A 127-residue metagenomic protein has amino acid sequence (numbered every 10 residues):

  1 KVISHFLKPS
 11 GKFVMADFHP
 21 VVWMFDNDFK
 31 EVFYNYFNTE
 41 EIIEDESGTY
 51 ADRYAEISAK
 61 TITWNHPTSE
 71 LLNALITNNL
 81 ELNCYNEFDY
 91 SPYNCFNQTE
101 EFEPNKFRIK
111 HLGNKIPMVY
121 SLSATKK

Functional and structural regions predicted by a protein language model:
K1-K12: A short glycine-rich, Lys/Arg-flanked "PGG" loop and its adjoining helix->strand segment in the class I
K12-T49: Conserved class I S-adenosyl-L-methionine
P20-F25, A55-S69: Acceptor-substrate binding/catalytic loop of class I
W23, P92-N94: Generic structural signal for helix capping and beta-alpha/helix-loop junctions
F29-E31, N97-E103: Short low-complexity, flexible loop/linker segments enriched in glycine and/or proline with clustered acidic
A51, I62-Y85: Short alpha-helix
N78-L80, E103-K127: Core SAM-dependent methyltransferase catalytic element
